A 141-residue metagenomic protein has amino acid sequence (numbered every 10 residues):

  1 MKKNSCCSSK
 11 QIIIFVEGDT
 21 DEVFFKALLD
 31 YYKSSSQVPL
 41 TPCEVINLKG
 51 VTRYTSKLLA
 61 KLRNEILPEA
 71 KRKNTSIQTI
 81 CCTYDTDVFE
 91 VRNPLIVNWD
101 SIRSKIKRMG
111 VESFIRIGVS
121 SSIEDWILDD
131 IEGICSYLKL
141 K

Functional and structural regions predicted by a protein language model:
M1-S76: RecA-like P-loop NTPase motor core
K10, S76-T79, M109-F114: Short glycine-/polar-rich loops that comprise or flank the Walker A/P-loop and associated switch/sensor motifs
I13-V16, S76-V91: Acidic beta-strand-to-loop metal/phosphate-binding motif
D85-K141: Activity-critical C-terminal alpha-helical subdomain
